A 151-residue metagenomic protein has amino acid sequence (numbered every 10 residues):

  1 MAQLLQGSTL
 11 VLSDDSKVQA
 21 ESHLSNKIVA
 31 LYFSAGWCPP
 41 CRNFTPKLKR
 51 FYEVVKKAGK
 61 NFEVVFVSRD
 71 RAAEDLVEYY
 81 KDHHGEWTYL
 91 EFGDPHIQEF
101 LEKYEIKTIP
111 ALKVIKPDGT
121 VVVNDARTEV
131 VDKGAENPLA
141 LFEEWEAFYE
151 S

Functional and structural regions predicted by a protein language model:
Q6-V29, V54: A short beta-strand-turn-helix
D14-H23, H83-E91, Y104: Plant-skewed but cross-kingdom recognition/interaction modules and surfaces
D15-V18, R50-E53, A73-E74, I97-E102 (+1 more regions): Eukaryotic intrinsically disordered and solvent-exposed regulatory patches
K27, S34-W37, T108: Short pre-active-site segment immediately N-terminal to redox-active cysteine/selenocysteine motifs in thiol-based
F33-R50: Conserved redox-active cysteine motifs that mediate thiol-disulfide chemistry, especially di-cysteine Cys-X(1-2)-Cys
F44-P46, E78-K81, E102-K103, A126-T128: Short coil/turn segments at secondary-structure boundaries
G59-D75, H84-H96: Thiol-based oxidoreductase modules, predominantly thioredoxin-like and allied folds used for disulfide exchange
F92, E102-Y149: Non-catalytic, surface beta->alpha helical segment in thiol-disulfide oxidoreductase systems
